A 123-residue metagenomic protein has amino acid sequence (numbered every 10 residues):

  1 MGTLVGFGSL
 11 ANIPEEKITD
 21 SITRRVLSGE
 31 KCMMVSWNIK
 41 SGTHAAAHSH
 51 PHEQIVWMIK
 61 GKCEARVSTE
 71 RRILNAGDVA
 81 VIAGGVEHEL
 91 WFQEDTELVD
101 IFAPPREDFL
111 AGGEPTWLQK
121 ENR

Functional and structural regions predicted by a protein language model:
M1-K31, A111-R123: A short, N-terminal "cap"/entry segment at the start of jelly-roll beta-barrel domains of the cupin/DSBH fold
D20, M33-S49: Conserved short histidine dyad/triad with adjacent acidic residue
N38-K40, H50-A65: Short, conserved beta-strand element in jelly-roll/cupin
I59-K60, N75, E94: A cytosolic small-molecule/anion-sensing beta-strand core signal
K62, V79-V81, A111: A beta-strand edge to alpha-helix "cap/lid" segment located at domain peripheries
T69-G84: Short acidic-glycine-tyrosine-enriched beta hairpin
G84-D108: Ligand-binding loop in jelly-roll beta-barrel domains
